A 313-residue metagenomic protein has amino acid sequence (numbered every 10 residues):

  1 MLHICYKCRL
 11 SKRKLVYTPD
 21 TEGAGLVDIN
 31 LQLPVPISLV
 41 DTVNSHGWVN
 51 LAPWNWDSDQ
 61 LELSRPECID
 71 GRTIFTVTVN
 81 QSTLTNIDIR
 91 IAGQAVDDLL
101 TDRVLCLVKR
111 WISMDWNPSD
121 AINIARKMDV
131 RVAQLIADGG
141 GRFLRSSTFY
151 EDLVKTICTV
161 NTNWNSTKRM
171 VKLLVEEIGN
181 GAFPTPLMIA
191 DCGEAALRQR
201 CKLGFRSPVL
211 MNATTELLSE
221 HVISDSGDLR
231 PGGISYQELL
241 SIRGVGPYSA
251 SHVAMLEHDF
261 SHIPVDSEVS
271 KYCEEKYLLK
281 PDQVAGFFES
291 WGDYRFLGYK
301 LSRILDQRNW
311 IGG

Functional and structural regions predicted by a protein language model:
L2-G313: HhH-family (HhH-GPD) DNA N-glycosylase catalytic core used in base-excision repair
